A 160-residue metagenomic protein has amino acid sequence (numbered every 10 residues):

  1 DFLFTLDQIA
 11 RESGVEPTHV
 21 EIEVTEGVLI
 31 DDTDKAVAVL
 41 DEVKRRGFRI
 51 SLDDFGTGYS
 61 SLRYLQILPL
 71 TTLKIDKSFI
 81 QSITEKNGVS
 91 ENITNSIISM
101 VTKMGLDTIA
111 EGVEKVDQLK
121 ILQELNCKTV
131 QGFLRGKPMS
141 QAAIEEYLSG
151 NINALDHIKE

Functional and structural regions predicted by a protein language model:
D1, E12, H19-D34, R46-E160: EAL-family c-di-GMP phosphodiesterase catalytic domain
L3-D7: A short helix/loop element that forms part of the nucleotide-sugar donor recognition site in Leloir-type
V39: Conserved functional hotspot residues or short segments at active or partner-binding sites across diverse domains
